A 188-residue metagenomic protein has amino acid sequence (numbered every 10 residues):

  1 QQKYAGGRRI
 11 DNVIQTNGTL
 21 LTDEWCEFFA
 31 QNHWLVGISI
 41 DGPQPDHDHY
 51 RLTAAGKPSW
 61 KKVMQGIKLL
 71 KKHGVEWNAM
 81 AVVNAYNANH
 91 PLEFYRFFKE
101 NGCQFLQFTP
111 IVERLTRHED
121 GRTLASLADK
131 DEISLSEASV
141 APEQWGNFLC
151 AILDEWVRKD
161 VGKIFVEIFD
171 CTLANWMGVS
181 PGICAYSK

Functional and structural regions predicted by a protein language model:
Q1-V36, I40-D46, T53-K62, L69 (+2 more regions): Canonical radical SAM enzyme core domain
R51-K61, K68, K72-K188: Radical SAM enzyme [4Fe-4S]-AdoMet core and its adjacent flexible, acidic and glycine-rich loops/tails across
